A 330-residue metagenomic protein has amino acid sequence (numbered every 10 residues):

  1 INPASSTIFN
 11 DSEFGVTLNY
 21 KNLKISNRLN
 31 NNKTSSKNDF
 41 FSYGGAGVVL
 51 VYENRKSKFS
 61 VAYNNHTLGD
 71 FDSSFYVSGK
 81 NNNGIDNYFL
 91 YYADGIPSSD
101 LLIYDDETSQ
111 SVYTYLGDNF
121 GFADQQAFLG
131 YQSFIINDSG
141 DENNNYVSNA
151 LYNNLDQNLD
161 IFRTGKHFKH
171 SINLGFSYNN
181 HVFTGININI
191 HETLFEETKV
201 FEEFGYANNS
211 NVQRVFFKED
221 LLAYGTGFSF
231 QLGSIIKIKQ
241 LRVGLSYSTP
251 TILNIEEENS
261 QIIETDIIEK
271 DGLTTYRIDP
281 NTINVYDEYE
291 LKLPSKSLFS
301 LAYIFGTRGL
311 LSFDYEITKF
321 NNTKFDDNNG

Functional and structural regions predicted by a protein language model:
I1-P3: A beta-strand signature from Gram-negative outer-membrane beta-barrel systems, especially the internal plug domain
T7-N83, F168: Outer-membrane beta-barrel translocator/receptor signature
V51-G330: Outer-membrane beta-barrel porins/channels
